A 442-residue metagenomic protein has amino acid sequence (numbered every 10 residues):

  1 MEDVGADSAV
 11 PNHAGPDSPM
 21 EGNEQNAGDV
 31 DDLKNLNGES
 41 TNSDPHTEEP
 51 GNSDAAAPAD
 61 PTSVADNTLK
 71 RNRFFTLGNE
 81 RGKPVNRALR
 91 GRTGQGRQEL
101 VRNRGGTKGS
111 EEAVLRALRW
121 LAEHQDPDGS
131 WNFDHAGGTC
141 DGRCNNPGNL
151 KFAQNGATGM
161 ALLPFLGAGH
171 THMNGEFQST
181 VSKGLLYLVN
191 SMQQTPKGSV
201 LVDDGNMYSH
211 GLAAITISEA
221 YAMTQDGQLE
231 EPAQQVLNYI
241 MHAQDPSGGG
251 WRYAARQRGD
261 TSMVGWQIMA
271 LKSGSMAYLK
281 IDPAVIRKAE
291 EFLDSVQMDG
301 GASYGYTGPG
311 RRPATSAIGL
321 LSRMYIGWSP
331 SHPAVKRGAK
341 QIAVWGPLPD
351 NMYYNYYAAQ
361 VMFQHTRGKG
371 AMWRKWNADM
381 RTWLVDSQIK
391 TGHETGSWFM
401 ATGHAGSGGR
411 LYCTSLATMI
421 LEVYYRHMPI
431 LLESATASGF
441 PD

Functional and structural regions predicted by a protein language model:
M1-D442: Preference for long, amphipathic alpha-helical scaffolds in soluble/luminal domains and all-alpha bundles
